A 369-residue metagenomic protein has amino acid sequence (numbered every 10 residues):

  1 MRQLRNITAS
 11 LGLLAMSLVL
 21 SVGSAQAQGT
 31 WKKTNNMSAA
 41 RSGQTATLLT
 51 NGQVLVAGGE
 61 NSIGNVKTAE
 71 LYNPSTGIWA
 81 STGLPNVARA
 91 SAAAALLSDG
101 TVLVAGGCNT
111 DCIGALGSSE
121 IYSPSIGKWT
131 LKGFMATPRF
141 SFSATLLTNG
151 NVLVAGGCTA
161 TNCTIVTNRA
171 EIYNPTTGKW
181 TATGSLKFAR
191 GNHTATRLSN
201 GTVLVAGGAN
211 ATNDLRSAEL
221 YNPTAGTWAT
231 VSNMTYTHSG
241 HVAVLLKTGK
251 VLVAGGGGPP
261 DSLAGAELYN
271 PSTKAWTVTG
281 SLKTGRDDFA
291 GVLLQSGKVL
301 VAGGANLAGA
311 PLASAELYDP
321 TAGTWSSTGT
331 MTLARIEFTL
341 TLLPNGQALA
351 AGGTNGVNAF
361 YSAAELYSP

Functional and structural regions predicted by a protein language model:
L4-R5, L11-P369: Kelch-like beta-propeller repeat domains
